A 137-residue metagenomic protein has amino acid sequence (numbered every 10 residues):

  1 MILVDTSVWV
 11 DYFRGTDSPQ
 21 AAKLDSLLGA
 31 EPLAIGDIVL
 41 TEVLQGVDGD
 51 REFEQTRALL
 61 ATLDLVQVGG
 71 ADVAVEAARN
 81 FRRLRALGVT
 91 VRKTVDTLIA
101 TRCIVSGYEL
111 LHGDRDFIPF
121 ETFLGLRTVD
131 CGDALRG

Functional and structural regions predicted by a protein language model:
M1, A100, I104-G137: Acidic, PIN/NYN-like endoribonuclease modules and their adjacent C-terminal/linker elements
M1-I35, Q45-A58, L135-G137: Short, well-structured N-terminal submotif of metal-dependent ribonuclease cores
D5, D11, D96, D114-D116: Acidic active-site catalytic centers that drive phospho-/nucleotidyl reactions and related ester hydrolyses
W9-V10, L40-V43, F117: A generic structural signal for short hydrophobic patches within well-formed alpha-helices
P19, L65-G113: Active-site neighborhoods of divalent-metal-dependent phosphate/nucleic-acid chemistry enzymes
A30-E31, T62-L63, L87, S106 (+1 more regions): Structured helix-beta-strand junction loops
T41-E42, D72-E76, D133-G137: A short acidic, often aromatic-flanked loop/helix-cap motif at beta-alpha or helix-coil junctions that lines enzyme
D50-E54, L84-R85, R127-C131: Short, hinge-like loop/turn segments at secondary-structure boundaries
